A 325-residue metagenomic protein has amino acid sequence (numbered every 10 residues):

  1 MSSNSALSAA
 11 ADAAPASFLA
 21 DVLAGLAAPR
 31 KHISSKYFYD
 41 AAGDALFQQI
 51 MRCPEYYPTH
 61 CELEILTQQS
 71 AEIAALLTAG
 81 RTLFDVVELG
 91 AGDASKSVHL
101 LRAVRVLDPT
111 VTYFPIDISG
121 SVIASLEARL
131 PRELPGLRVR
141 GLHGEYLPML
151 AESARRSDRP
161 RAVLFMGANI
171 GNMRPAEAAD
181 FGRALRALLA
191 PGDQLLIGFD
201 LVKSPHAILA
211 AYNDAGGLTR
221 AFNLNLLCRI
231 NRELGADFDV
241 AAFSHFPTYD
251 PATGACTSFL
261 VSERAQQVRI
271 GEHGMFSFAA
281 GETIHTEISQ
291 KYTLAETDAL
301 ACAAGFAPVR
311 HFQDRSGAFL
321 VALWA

Functional and structural regions predicted by a protein language model:
M1-Y37, D44: N-terminal auxiliary segments of SAM/dcSAM-dependent transferases
A11, R30-L77: Class I SAM-dependent methyltransferase Rossmann-like catalytic core, especially the SAM/SAH-binding loop
T82-G92: Conserved class I S-adenosyl-L-methionine
D93-D108: Conserved SAM-binding loop of SAM-dependent methyltransferases across substrates and taxa, primarily the Class I
S119-S121: Conserved SAM/SAH-binding beta-strand->alpha-helix loop
N172-A184: A short, conserved alpha-helix within the catalytic core of class I
A187-V202: Conserved beta-strand signature within the Rossmann-like core of class I S-adenosyl-L-methionine
L209-Q290, L294, D298-A304: Substrate-binding/catalytic lobe of Class I Rossmann-like enzymes that use SAM or dcSAM, i.e., the mid-to-C-terminal
